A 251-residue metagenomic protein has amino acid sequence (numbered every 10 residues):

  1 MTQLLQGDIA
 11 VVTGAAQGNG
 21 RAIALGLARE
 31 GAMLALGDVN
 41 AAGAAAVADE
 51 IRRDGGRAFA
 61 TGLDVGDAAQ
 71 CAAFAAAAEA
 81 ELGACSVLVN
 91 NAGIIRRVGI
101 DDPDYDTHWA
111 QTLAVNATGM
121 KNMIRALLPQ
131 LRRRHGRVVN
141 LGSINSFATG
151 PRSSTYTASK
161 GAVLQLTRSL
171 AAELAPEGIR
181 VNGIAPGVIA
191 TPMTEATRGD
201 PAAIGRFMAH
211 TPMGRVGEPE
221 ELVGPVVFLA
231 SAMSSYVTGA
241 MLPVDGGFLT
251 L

Functional and structural regions predicted by a protein language model:
T2, I95-V98, A148, V226-V227 (+1 more regions): Short C-terminal tail/terminal secondary-structure segment of NAD(P)H-dependent dehydrogenase/reductase domains
S86, I94, Y105-I124, V139 (+2 more regions): Catalytic Tyr-X3-Lys loop
I95-A110, R152-T155, E195, G199: Conserved mid-core segment of classical short-chain dehydrogenase/reductases
I124, S159, T167: Active-site helix of classical SDR
P129, A172-P176, S235: Alpha-helical segment proximal to the catalytic Tyr-Lys
H135, A175, R180, V237-G239: Short, small/polar-rich loop/turn modules that mediate ligand/substrate recognition or access, typified
S143: Residue(s) in the substrate-gating loop at a strand-loop-helix junction that position the organic substrate next
G183, G205-M233, V237, G246: C-terminal helical subdomain
